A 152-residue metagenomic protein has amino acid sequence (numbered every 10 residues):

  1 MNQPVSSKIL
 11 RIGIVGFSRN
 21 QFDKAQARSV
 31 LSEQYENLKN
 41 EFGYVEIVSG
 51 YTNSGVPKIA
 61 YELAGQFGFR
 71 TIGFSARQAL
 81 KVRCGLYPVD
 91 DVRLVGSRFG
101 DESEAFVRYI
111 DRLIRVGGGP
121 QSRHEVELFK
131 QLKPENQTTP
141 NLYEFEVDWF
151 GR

Functional and structural regions predicted by a protein language model:
P4-F22: Generic N-terminal amphipathic, Lys/Arg-enriched alpha-helix
V5-S6, S29-F150: Acidic/glycine-enriched connector segments
K24-Q26: Glycine-rich phosphate/diphosphate-binding loop of Rossmann-like nucleotide-binding domains
